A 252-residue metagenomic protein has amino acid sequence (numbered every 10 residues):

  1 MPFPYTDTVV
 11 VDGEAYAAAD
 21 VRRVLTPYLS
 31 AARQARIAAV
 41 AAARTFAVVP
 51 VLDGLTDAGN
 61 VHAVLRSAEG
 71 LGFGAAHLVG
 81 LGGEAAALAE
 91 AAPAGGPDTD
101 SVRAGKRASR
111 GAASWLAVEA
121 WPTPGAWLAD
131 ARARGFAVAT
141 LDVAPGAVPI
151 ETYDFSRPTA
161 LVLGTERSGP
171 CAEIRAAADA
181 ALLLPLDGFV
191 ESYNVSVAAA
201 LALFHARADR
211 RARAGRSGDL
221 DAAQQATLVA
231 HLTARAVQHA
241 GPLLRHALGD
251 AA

Functional and structural regions predicted by a protein language model:
M1-A252: Post-transcriptional modification and biogenesis factors for structured RNAs of the translation apparatus
